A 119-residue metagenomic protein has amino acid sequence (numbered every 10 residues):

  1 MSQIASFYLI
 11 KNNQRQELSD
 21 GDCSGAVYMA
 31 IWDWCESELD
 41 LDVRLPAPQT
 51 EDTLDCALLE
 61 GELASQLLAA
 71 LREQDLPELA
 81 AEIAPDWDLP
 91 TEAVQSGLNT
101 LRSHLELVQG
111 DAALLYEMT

Functional and structural regions predicted by a protein language model:
M1-G110, M118-T119: Acidic (Asp/Glu-rich) sequence patches and key acidic residues that form negatively charged surfaces used
